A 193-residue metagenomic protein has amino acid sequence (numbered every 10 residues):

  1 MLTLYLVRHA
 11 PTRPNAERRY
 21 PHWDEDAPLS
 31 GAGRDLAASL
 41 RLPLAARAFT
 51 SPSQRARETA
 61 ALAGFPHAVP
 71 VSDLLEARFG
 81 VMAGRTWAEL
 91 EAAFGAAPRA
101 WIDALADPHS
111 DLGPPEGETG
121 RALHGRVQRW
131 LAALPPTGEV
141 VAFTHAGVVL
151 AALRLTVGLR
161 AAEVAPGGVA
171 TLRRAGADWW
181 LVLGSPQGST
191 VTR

Functional and structural regions predicted by a protein language model:
L2-V69: Active-site-proximal alpha-helix that buttresses catalytic centers in soluble enzyme cores
L4, A46, P136-V148: Generic beta-sheet signal
R13, R55-R57, E76-A77, V148-L150: Short, active-site-adjacent cap segments at secondary-structure transitions
P43-D73, A96-A100, A104, R173-R193: Conserved histidine-centered catalytic loops in small-molecule metabolism enzymes
T50-S51, G125, F143-T144: Short beta-strand scaffold positions
L62, A151, L155: Active-site signature of alpha/beta-hydrolase-fold catalytic machinery across serine- and Asp/Cys-nucleophile hydrolases
F65-R126: Phosphate-handling substructures
L159-L181: Domain-level recognition of soluble alpha/beta enzyme cores, biased toward histidine phosphatases/phosphomutases
